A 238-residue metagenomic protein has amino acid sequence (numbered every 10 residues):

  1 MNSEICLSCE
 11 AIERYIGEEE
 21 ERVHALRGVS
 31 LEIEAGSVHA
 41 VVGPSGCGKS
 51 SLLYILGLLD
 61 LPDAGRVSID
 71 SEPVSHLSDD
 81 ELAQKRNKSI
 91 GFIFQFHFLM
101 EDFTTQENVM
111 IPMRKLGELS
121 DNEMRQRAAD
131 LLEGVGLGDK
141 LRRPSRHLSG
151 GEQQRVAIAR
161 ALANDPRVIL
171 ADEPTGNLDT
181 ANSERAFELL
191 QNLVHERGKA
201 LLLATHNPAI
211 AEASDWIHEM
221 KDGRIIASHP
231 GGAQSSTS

Functional and structural regions predicted by a protein language model:
E20-V23, V74-G91, D121-N122: ABC ATPase NBD coupling module
V42-P44: The feature captures the beta-strand-to-loop junction immediately N-terminal to the Walker
G65-P73: Conserved ABC transporter NBD signature motif
F103-P112: Short coil-to-helix segment of the ABC ATPase nucleotide-binding domain corresponding to the Q-loop/switch region
P144-Q154: Conserved ABC ATPase signature
D165: Conserved catalytic motifs of ABC-family nucleotide-binding domains
I169-D172: Catalytic Walker B motif of ABC-type/P-loop ATPase nucleotide-binding domains
